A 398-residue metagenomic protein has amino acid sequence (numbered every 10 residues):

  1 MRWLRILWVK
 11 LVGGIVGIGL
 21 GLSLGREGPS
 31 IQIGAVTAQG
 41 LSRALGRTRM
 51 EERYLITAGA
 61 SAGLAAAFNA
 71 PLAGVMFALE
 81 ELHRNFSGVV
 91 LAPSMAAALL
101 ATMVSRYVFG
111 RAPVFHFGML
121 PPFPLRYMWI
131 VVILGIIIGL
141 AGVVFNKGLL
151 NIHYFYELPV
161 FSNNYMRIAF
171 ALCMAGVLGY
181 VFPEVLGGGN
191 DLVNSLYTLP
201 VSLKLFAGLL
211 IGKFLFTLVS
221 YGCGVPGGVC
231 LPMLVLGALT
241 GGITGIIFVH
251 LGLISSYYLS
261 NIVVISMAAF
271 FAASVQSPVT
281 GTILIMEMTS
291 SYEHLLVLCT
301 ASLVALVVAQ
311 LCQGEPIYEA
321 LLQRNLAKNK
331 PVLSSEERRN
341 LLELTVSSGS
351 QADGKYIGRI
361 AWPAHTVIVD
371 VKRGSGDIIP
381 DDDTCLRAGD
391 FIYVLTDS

Functional and structural regions predicted by a protein language model:
M1-N329, S348, R373, G389: Alpha-helical transmembrane segments and immediately membrane-proximal extracytoplasmic
K328-P331, D353-K355: Glycine-rich, charged/polar anion/phosphate-binding loops that engage phosphate groups from diverse ligands
P331-R338: A glycine-rich beta-turn/hairpin centered on an aromatic-Pro dipeptide
R338-V346: Short glycine-/aliphatic-rich beta-strand segments at the starts of folded cytosolic domains
S347-S398: Cytosolic Rossmann-like ligand/nucleotide-binding regulatory domains
